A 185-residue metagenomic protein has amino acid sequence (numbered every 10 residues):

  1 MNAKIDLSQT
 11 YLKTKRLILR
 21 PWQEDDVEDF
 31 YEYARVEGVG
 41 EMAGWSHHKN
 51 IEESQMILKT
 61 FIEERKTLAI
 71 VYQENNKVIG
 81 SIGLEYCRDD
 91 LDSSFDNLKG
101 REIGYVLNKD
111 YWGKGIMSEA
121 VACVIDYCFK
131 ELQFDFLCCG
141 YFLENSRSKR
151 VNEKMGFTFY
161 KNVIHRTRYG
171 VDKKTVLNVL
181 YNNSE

Functional and structural regions predicted by a protein language model:
M1-G40, T67, V71-E185: Acyl-donor (CoA/ACP) binding surface of acyl/acetyltransferases
G38-K59: Conserved GNAT-fold acetyl-CoA-binding loop/helix
L58-A69: A short helix-loop-beta-strand connector motif used in the catalytic cores of GNAT acetyltransferases and, in some
